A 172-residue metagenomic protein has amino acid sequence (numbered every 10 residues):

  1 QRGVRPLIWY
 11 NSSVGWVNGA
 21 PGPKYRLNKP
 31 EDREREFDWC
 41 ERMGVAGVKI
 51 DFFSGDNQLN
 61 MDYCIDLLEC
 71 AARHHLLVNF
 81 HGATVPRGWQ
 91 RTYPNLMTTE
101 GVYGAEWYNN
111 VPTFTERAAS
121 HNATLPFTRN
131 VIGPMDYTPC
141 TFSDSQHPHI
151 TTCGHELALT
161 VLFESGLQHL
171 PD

Functional and structural regions predicted by a protein language model:
Q1-T152: Aromatic- and carboxylate-enriched substrate-binding clefts and catalytic-loop regions of carbohydrate-active enzymes
S145-D172: Glycine-rich, aromatic-lined ligand/substrate-binding cores of catalytic and carbohydrate-binding domains
